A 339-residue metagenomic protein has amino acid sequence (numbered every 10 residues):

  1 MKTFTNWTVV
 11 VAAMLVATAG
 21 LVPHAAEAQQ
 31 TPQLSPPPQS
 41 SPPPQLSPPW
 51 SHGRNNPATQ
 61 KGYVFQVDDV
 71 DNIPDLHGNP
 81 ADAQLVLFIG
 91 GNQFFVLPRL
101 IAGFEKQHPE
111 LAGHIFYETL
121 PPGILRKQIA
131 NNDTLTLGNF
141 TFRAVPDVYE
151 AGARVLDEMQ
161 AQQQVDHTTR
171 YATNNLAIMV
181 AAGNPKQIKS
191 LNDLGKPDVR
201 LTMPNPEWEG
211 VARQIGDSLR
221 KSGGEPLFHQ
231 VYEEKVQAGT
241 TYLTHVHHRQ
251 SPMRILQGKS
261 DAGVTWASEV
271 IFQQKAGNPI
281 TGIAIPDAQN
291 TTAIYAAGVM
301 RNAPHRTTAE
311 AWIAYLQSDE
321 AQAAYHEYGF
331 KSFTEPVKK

Functional and structural regions predicted by a protein language model:
P32-D157: Early extracytoplasmic/lumenal segment of secretory-pathway proteins
Q60-F65, V145, A153-S218: A conserved helix-loop-strand patch within extracytoplasmic ligand-binding domains of the periplasmic binding
A102-P109, L191-T244: Ligand-binding cleft/hinge of the Venus flytrap
E118-T136, Q230-M253: Short helix-initiation/N-cap motifs at beta->coil->alpha
A153-Q160, M253-G282, Q289: A ligand-binding cleft/hinge motif common to bilobed small-molecule-binding domains
T173, A276-E310, K331-K339: Periplasmic-binding protein-like
A182-K189, W208-E209, G224-P226, N302-A309: Short helix-loop capping/hinge motifs at secondary-structure junctions, enriched in acidic/polar residues
Y315-P336: Periplasmic-binding protein-like
